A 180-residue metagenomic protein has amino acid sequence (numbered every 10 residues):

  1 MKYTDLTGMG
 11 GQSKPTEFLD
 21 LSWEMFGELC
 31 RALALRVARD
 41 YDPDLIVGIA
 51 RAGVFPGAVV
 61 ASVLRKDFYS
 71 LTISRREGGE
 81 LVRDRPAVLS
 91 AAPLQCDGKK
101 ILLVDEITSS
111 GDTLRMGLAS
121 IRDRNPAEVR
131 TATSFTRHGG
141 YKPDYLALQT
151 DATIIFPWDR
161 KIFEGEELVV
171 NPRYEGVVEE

Functional and structural regions predicted by a protein language model:
M1-P43: Active-site-facing substrate-recognition patch
K2-E17, A119-E180: PRPP-dependent phosphoribosyltransferase catalytic core
E28-G79: Conserved PRPP/pyrophosphate-binding segment of the phosphoribosyltransferase/PRPP-pathway fold
R39-D42, Q95-D97, R124-N125: Glycine-rich phosphate-binding loop signature in dinucleotide/nucleotide-binding domains
L45, Y69, L102, R130-A132: A structural signal for isolated positions on well-ordered beta-strands in alpha/beta enzyme cores
S62-I101, D112-A119: Short, glycine/charge-rich flexible loops or terminal/linker lids adjacent to PRPP-binding catalytic cores
D105-I107, G111: DG-centered beta-turn motif at the end of beta-strands
